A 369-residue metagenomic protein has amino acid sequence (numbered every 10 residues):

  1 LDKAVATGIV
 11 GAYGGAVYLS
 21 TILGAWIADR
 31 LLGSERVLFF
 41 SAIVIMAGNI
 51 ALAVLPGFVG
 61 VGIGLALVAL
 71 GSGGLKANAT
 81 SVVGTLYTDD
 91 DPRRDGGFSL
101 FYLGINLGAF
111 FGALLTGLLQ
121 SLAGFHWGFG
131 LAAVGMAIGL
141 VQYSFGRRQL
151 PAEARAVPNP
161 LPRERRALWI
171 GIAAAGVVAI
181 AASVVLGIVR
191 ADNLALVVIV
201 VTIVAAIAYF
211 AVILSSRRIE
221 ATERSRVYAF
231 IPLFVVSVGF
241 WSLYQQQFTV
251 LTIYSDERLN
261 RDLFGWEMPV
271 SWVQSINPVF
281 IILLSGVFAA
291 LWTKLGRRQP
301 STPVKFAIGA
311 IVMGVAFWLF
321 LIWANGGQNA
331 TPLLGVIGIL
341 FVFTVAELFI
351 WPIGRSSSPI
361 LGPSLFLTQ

Functional and structural regions predicted by a protein language model:
V10-D29, S275-F288: Central cavity-lining transmembrane alpha-helices of secondary-active solute carriers, predominantly the Major
T21-V59: Conserved MFS/SLC helix-loop-helix module at the cytosolic interface between two early adjacent transmembrane helices
R30-A42, D90-D91, E223, K294-I311: Cytoplasmic membrane-interface "Motif A"-like loop-to-helix N-cap segments of 12-TM Major Facilitator Superfamily
I43-V61, I308-N329: C-terminal ends and interior cores of transmembrane alpha-helices in multi-pass membrane transporters/permeases
G48, V59-L75, N329-F349: Hydrophobic core of transmembrane alpha-helices in multi-pass small-molecule transporters, especially MFS/SLC-type
G74-T88, F349-P363: Intracellular juxtamembrane helix-capping segments at the cytosolic ends of symmetry-related transmembrane helices
D89, G117-T252, E257-D262, F288 (+1 more regions): Intracellular loop-helix junctions on the cytosolic face of multi-pass helical membrane proteins
R93-L114, Q120-S121, G128-Y143, A174 (+2 more regions): Glycine-rich segments within core transmembrane alpha-helices of 12-TM secondary carriers
